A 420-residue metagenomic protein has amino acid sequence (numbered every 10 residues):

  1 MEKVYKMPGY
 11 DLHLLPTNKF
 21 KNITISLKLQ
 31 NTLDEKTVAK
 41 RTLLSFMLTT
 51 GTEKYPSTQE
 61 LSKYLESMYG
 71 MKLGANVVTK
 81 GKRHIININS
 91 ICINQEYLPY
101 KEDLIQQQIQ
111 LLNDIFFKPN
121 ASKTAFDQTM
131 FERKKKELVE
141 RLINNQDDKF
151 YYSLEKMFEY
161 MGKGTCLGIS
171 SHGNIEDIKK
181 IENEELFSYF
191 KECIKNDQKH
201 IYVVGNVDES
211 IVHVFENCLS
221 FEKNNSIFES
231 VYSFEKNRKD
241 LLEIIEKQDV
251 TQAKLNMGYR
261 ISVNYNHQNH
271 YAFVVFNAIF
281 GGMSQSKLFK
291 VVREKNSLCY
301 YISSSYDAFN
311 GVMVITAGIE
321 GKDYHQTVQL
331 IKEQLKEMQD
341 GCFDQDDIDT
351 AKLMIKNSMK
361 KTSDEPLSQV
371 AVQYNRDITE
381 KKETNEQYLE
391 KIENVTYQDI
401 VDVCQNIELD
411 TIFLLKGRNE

Functional and structural regions predicted by a protein language model:
M1-M68, H172-N174, F187-V291, T411-E420: His/Glu-rich zincin catalytic helix
H13-L15, K21-L33, A39, T58-D114 (+7 more regions): M16 family metallopeptidases and their MPP-like homologs
G51-K54, E96-P99, K118-D127: Short, polar/flexible loop-turn hinges at active-site or ligand-entry regions and domain interfaces
F117-A121, K136, I143, K191 (+2 more regions): Sec-exported extracytoplasmic/periplasmic mature domains
T129, S230-D240, D346-N357: Short proline/glycine- and acidic-rich turn/helix-capping motifs at secondary-structure junctions
E140-N144, D240-K254, K356-P366: Short, low-order "capping/linker" segments at domain edges
N144-Q146, M161: Glycine-rich, mobile lid/loop segments that gate access to catalytic sites or pores
I178-S188: Active-site glycine-rich loop that binds ribose-phosphate moieties when present
